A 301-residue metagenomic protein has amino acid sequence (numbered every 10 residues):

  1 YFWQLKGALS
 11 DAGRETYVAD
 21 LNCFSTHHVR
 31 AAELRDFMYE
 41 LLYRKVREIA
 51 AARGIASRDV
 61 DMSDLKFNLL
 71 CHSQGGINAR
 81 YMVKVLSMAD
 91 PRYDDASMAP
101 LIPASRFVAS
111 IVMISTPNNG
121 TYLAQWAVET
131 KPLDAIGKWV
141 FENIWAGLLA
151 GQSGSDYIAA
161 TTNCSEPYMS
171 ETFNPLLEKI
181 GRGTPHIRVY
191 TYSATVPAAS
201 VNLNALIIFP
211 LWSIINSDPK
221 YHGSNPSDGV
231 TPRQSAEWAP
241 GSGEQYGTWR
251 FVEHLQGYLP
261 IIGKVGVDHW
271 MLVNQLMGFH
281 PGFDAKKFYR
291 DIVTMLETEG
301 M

Functional and structural regions predicted by a protein language model:
Y1-F67: Active-site catalytic motif of lipid deacylating hydrolases and related acyltransferases
Y17, K66-N68, K84-L86, A104: Mobile, glycine-rich extracellular loop/lid and propeptide segments that shape or gate substrate/ligand access
L34-K45, A79-M98: Short, well-ordered amphipathic alpha-helices
L69-C71, I114: Short beta-strand immediately N-terminal to the catalytic nucleophile in serine-hydrolase-like folds
C71-G75, A79-R80: Gly/Ala-rich beta-loop-alpha elbow adjacent to hydrolase catalytic centers
V85, D90-Y93, S97-M301: Helical cap/lid subdomain of alpha/beta-hydrolase-fold lipid enzymes that gates access to the catalytic pocket
